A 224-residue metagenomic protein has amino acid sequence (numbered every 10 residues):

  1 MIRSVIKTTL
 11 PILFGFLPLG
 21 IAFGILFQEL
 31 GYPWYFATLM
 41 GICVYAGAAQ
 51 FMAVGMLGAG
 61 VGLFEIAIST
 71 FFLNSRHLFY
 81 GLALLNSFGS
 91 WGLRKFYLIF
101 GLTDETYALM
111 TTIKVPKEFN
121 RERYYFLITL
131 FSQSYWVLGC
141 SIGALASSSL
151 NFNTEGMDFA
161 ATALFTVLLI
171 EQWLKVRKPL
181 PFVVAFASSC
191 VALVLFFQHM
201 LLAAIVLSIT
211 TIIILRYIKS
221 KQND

Functional and structural regions predicted by a protein language model:
M1-S4, Q28-W34, G58-L63, F88-G92 (+3 more regions): Short juxtamembrane and helix-loop transition motifs at transmembrane-helix boundaries in membrane proteins
M1-V5, N120, R216-D224: Intrinsically disordered, low-complexity non-transmembrane regions of multi-pass membrane transporters
K7-I99, M200: Pore-lining transmembrane helices
I21-I25, V54, L82, A144 (+3 more regions): Transmembrane alpha-helix boundary and packing residues in multipass membrane permease domains and related
Y45-A48, F72-L78, L164-I170, S189-C190 (+1 more regions): Alpha-helical transmembrane segments and their membrane-interface exit regions
Q50-G55, F79-L84, I170-K175, L193-A203 (+1 more regions): Juxtamembrane membrane-interface segments at transmembrane alpha-helix termini
I68-D158: Helix-loop-helix junctions within the multi-pass membrane cores of secondary transporters/permeases
E122-V206: Membrane-embedded alpha-helical modules
